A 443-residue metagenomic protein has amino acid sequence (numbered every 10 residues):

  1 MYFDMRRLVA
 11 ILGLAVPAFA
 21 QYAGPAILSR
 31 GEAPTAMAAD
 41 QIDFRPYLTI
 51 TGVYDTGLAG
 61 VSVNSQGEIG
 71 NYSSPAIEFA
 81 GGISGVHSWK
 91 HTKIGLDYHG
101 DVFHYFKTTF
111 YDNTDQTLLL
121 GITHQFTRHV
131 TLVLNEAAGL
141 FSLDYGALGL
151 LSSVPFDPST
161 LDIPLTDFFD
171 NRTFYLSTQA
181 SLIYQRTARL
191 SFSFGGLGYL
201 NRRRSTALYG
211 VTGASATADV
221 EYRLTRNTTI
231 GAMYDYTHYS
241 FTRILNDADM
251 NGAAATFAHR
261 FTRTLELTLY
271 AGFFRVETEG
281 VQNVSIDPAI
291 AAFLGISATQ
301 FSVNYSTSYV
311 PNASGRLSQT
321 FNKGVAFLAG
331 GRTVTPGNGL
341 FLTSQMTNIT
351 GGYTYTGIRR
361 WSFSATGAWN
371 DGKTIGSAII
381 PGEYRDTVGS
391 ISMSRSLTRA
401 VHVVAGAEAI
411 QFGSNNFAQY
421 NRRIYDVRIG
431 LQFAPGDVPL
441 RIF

Functional and structural regions predicted by a protein language model:
M1-Y2, L440: Short hotspots in intrinsically disordered terminal tails
Y2-F3, F19: Aromatic (phenylalanine/tyrosine) cluster motif
F3-D4, I27: Intrinsically disordered, low-complexity regions enriched in serine, threonine, proline and polar/charged residues
D4-I11: Sec-dependent signal peptide recognition, specifically the positively charged N-region followed immediately by
L12-Q21: Hydrophobic h-region of N-terminal signal peptides that target proteins for export in Gram-negative bacteria
A20-F443: Gram-negative and organellar
